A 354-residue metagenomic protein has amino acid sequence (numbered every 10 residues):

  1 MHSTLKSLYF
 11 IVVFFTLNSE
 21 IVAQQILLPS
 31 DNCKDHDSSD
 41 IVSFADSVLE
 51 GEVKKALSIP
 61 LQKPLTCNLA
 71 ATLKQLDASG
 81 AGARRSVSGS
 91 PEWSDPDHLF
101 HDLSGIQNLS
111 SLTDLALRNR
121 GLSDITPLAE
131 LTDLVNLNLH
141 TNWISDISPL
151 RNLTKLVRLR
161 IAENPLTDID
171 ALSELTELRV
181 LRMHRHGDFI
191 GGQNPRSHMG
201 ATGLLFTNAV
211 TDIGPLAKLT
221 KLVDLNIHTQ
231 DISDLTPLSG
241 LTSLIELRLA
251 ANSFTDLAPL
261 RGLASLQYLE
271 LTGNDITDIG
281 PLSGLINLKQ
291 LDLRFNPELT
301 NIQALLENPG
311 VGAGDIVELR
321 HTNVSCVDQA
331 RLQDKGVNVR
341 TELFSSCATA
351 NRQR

Functional and structural regions predicted by a protein language model:
M1-Y9: Bacterial N-terminal signal peptides that target proteins for export
L8-T16, E20-A23, L159, L181 (+4 more regions): N-terminal processing/targeting junctions
F14-L17, I21-A116, R120-G121, P127 (+11 more regions): N-terminal capping/linker segments that flank leucine-rich repeat
S123, S145, V157, T167 (+6 more regions): Glycine-centered loop/turn positions within well-structured domains that cap or flank conserved ligand/cofactor-binding
A129, L134, L150-R151, L156 (+3 more regions): Extended beta-solenoid/beta-helix repeat architectures
